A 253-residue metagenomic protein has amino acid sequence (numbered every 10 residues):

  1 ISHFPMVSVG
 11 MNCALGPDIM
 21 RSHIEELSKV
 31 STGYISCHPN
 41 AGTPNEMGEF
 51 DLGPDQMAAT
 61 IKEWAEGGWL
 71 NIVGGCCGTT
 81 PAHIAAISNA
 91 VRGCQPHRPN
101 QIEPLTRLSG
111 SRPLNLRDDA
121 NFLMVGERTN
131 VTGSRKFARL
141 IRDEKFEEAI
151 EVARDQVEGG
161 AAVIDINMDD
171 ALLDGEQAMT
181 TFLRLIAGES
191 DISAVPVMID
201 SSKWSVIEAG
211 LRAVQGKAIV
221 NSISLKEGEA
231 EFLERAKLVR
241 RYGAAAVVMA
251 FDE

Functional and structural regions predicted by a protein language model:
I1-E253: Domain-level signal for soluble alpha/beta catalytic cores
